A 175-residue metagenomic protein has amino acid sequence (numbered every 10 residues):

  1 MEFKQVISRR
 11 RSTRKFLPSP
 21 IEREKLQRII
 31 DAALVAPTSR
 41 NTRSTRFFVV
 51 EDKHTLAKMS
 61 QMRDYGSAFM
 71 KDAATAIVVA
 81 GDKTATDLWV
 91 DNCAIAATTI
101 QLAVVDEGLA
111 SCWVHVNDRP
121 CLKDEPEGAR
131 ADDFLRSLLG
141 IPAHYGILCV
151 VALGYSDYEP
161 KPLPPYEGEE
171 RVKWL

Functional and structural regions predicted by a protein language model:
M1-L175: Acidic, surface-exposed loops and disordered segments
